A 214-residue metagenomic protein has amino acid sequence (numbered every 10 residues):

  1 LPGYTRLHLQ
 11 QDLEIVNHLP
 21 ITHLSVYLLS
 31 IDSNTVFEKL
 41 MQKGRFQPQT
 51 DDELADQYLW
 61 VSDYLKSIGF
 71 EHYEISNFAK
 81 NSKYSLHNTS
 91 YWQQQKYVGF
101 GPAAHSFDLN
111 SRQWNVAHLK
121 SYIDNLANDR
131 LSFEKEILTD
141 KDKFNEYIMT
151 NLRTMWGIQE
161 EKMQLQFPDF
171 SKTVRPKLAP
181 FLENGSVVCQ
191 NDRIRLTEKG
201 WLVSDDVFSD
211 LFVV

Functional and structural regions predicted by a protein language model:
L1-P168: C-terminal scaffold of the Radical SAM
F167-L182: Short amphipathic alpha-helical interaction segments
L182-D192: A short, conserved structural fragment
R193-T197: Minor-groove-contacting beta-hairpin "wing" of winged helix-turn-helix DNA-binding domains
K199-V214: Short, amphipathic alpha-helical interaction segments positioned at domain boundaries
